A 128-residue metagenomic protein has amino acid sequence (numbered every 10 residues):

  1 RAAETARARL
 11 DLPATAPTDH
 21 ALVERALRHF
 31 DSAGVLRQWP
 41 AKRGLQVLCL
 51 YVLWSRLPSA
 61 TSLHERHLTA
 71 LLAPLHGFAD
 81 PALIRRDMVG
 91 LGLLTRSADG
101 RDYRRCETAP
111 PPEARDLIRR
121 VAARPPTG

Functional and structural regions predicted by a protein language model:
R1, R101-C106: Minor-groove-contacting beta-hairpin "wing" of winged helix-turn-helix DNA-binding domains
A2-R25, A33-G34, P111-G128: Short, amphipathic alpha-helical interaction segments positioned at domain boundaries
A21-S62: Short alpha-helical segments that sit at the start of domains
P58, A73-G77, L93: Hydrophobic/aromatic-lined pockets within catalytic cores
S59-L72: Short acidic, hydrophobic short linear motifs in intrinsically disordered regions
L75-G90: Short amphipathic alpha-helical interaction segments
G90-G100: A short, conserved structural fragment
